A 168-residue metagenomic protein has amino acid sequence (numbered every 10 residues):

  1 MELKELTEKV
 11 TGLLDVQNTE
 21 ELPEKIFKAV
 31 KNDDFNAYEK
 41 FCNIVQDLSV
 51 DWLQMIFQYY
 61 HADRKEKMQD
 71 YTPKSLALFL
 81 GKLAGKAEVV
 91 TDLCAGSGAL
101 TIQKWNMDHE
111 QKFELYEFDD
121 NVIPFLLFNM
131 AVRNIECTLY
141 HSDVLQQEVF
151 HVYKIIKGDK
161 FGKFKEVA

Functional and structural regions predicted by a protein language model:
M1-A168: Class I S-adenosyl-L-methionine-dependent methyltransferase catalytic core
